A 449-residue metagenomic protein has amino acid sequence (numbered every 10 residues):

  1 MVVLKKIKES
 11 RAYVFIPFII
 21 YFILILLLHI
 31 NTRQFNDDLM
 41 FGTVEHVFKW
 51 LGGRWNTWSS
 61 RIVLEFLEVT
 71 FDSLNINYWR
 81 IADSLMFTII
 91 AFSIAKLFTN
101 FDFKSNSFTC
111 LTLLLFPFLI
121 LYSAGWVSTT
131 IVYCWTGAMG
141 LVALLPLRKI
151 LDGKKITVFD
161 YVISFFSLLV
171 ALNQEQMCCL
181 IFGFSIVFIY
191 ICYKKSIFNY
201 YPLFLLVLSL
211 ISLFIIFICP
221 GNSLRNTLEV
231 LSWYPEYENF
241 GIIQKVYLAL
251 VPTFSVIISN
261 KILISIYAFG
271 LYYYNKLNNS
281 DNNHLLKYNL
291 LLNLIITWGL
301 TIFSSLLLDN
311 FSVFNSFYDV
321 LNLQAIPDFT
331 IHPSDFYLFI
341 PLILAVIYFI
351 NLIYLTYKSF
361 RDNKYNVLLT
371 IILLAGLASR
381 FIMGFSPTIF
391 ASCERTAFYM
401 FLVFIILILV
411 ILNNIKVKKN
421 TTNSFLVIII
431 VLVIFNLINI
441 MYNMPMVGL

Functional and structural regions predicted by a protein language model:
M1-L24: Start-transfer (signal-anchor) and selected internal transmembrane alpha helices of multi-pass inner/ER membrane
L27-Y78, Q176-C179, Y190-Y193, F198-T356 (+2 more regions): Transmembrane catalytic cores of multi-pass membrane glycosyltransferases and polysaccharide-assembly enzymes
R61, C110-R148, D335-N351, S379-I408: Membrane-interface micro-motifs in multi-pass membrane enzymes
S73-I89: Loop-to-helix entry region of an early transmembrane alpha helix in multi-pass inner-membrane enzymes
S84-S107, V142: Transmembrane-helix motifs of polytopic, lipid-linked glycan transferases
K149-L169, Y200-V207, T422-F425: Short hydrophobic alpha-helices at membrane interfaces in multi-pass membrane enzymes
V158-I186, L210-F214: Membrane-interface alpha helices of multi-pass inner-membrane proteins
L291-I295, I347-I350, Y354-L373, L377 (+1 more regions): Signature aromatic-anchored transmembrane alpha helix within multi-pass, membrane-resident enzymes that catalyze glycan
